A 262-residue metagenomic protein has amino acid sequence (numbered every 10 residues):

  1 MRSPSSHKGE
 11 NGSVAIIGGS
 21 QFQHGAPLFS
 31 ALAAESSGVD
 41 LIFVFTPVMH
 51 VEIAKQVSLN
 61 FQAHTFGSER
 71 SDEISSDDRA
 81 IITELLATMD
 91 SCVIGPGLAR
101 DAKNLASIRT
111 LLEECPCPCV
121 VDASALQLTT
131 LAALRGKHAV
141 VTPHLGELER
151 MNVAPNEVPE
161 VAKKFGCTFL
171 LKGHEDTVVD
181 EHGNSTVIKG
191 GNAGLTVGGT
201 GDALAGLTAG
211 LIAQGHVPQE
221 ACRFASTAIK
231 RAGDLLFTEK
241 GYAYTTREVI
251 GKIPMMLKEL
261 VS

Functional and structural regions predicted by a protein language model:
M1-P118, Q127-A139, R150-S262: Small-residue (G/A/S/T)-rich helix-start motifs and N-terminal tracts that mark the onset
E147: Acidic-residue sensor for enzyme active/binding pockets
